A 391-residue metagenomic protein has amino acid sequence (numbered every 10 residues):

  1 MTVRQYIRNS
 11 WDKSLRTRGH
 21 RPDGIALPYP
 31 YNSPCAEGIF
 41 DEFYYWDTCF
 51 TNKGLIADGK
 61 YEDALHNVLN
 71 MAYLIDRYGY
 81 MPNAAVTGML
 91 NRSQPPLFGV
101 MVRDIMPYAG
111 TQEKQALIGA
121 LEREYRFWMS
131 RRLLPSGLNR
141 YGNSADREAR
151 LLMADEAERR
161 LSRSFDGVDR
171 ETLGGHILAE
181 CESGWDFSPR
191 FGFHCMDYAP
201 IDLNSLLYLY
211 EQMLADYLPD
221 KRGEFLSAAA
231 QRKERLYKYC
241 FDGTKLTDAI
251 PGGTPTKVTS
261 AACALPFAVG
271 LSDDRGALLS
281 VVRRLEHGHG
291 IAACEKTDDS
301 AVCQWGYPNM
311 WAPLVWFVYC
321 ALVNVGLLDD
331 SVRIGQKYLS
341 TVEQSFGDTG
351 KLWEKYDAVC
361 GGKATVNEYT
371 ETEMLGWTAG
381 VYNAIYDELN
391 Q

Functional and structural regions predicted by a protein language model:
M1-E42, H66-A85, G137-Y198, E234-M310 (+1 more regions): Extended glycan-interaction surfaces of carbohydrate-active proteins
V3-Y6, K60-M71, T111-S130, Y210 (+3 more regions): Extended, well-ordered alpha-helical scaffold segments
E42-F50, M89-V100, A116, A120 (+4 more regions): Aromatic- and histidine-enriched alpha-helix N-cap/loop-to-helix transition segments that scaffold the rims
Y44-L74, A262-D273, V315-L328: Alpha-helical support elements that line or immediately flank enzyme active sites and cofactor-binding pockets
K53-A57, V100-P107, L209-P219, A268-L271 (+2 more regions): Short glycine/serine- and small hydrophobic-enriched flexible loop segments
I75-L117: Aromatic/His-enriched, Gly/Pro-containing loop or helix-boundary segments that lie immediately adjacent to catalytic
I118-M129, G142, R147-R150, R170-G175 (+2 more regions): Aromatic- and glycine-enriched pocket-lining scaffold segments that form the walls of small-molecule binding clefts
M196-P219, F225-A228, R232-R235, Q304-D329: Long, repeat-rich segments with strong aromatic
